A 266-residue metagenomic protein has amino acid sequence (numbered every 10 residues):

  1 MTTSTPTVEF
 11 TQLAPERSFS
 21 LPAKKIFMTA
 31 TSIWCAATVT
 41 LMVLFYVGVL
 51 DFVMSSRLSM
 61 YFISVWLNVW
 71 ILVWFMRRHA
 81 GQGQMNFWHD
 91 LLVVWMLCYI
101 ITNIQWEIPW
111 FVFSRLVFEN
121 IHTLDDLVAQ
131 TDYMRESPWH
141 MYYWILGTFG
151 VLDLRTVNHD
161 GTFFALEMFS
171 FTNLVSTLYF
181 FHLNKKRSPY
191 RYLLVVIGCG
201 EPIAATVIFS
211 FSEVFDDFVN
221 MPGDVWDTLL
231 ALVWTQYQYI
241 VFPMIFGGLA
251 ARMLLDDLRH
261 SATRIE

Functional and structural regions predicted by a protein language model:
P6-A30, V69-C98, F180-I197, L254-E266: Helix-loop boundary elements of multi-pass alpha-helical membrane proteins
L21-I33, V53-W66, N86-Y99, T162-L166 (+2 more regions): Transmembrane alpha-helices of multi-pass eukaryotic membrane proteins
W34-M42, I100-Q105, G200-S210: Aromatic-anchored segments of alpha-helical transmembrane domains
T40-Y61, F75-W88, N184-Y192, F211-A231 (+1 more regions): Membrane-lumen (extracellular) interface motif
Y61-W74, S176, Y237-A250: Hydrophobic cores of alpha-helical transmembrane segments in multi-pass inner/ER membrane proteins, independent
I100-W144: Transmembrane alpha-helix/helix-exit interface in multi-pass inner-membrane proteins
V157-N173: A loop-to-helix transmembrane entry motif
G223-E266: Terminal transmembrane helical module of multi-pass membrane proteins
